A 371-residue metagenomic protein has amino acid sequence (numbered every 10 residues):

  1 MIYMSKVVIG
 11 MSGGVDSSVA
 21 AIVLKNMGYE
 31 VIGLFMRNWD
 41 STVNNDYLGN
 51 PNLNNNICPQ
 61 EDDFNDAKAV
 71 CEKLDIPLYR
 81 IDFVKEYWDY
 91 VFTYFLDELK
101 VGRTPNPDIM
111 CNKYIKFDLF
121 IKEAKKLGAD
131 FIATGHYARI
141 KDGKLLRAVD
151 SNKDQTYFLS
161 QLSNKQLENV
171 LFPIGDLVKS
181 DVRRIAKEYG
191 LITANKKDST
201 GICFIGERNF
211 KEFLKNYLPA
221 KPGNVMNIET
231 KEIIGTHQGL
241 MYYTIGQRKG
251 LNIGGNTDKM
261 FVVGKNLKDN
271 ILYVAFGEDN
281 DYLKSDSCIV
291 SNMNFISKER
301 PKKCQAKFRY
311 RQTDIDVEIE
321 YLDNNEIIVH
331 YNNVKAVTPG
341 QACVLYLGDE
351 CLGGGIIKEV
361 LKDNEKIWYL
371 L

Functional and structural regions predicted by a protein language model:
M1-S160, V262, Y369-L371: ATP-dependent adenylation/nucleotidyltransferase module used to activate substrates
S12, A133-I140, L145-L371: AMP-forming adenylation/ATP pyrophosphatase catalytic core
